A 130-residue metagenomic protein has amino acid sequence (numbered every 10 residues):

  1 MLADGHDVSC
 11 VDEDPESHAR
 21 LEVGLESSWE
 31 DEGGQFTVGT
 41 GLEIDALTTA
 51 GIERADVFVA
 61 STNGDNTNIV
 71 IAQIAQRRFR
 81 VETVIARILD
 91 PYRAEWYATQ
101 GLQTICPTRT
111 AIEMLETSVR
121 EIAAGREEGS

Functional and structural regions predicted by a protein language model:
M1-S130: Cytosolic regulatory regions of ion transport systems
